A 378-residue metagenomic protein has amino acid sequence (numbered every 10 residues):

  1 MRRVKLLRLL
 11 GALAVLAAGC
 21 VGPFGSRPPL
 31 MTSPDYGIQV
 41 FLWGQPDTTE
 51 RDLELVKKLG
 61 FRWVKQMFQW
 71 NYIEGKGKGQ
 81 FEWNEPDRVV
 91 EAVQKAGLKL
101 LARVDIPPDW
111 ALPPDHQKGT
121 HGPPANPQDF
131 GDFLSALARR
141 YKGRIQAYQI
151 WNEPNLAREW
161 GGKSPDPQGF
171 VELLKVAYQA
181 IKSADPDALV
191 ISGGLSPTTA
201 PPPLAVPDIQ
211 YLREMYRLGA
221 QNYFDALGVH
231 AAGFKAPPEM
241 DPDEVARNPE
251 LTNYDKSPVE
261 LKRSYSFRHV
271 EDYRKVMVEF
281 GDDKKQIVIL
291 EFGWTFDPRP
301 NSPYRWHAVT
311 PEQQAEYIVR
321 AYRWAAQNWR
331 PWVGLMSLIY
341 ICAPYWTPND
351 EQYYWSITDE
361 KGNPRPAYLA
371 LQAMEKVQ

Functional and structural regions predicted by a protein language model:
R2-G11: N-terminal Sec-pathway targeting helices
L10-G19: Bacterial N-terminal signal peptides
V21-R62, M67-Q69: Boundary/entry segment of secreted carbohydrate-active catalytic domains
G22-F24, P29, E82-N84, A111 (+7 more regions): Aromatic-rich peripheral "rim/lid" segments of glycoside hydrolase catalytic domains that contact and position glycan
P34-V40, V64-Q66, L100-V104, Y148-I150 (+4 more regions): Hydrophobic faces of well-ordered beta-strands that scaffold small-molecule active sites in alpha/beta enzyme cores
W43-K58, D129-A138, A205-R217, A315-W324: Short, acidic/polar
L59-K78, N84-A200, F234, W294-D297 (+1 more regions): Substrate-binding cleft and catalytic face of glycoside hydrolase catalytic domains, especially the flexible beta-alpha
G131, D166-A308, S356-I357: Noncatalytic carbohydrate-binding groove/subsite architecture in carbohydrate-active enzymes
